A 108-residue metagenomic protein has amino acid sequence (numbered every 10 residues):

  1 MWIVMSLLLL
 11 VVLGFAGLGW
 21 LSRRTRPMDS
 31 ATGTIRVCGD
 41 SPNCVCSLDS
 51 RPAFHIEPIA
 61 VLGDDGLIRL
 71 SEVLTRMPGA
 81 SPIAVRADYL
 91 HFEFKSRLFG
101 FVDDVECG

Functional and structural regions predicted by a protein language model:
M1-L8: Feature marks short, highly hydrophobic, charge-poor N-terminal signal-anchor/signal peptide-like helices that anchor
V4, G14-G108: Ser/Thr-rich, low-complexity intrinsically disordered terminal regions
L9-L13: Hydrophobic alpha-helical transmembrane segments of multipass integral membrane proteins
